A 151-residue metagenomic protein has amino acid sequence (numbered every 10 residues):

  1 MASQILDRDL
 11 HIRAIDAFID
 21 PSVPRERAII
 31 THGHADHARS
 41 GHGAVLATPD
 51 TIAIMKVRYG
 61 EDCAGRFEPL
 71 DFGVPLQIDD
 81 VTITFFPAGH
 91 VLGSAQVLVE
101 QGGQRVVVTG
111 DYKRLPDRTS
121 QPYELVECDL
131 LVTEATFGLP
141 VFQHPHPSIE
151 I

Functional and structural regions predicted by a protein language model:
A2-I12, F18-V23, R27, G33-I151: His/Asp/Glu-rich metal-coordinating catalytic cores of metallo-dependent phosphodiesterases/hydrolases acting on
